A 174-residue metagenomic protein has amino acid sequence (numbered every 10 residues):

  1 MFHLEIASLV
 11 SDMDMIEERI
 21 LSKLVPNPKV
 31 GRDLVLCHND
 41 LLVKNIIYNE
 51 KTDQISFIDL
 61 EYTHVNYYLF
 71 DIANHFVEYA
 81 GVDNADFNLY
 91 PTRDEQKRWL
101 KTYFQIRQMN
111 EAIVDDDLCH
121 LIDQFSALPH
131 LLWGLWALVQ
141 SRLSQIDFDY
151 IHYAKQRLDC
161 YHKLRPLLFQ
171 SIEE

Functional and structural regions predicted by a protein language model:
M1-N39, V43, I47-T52, Y68: An alpha-helical support segment within catalytic cores of ATP-dependent transferases
L9, M13, I122, A127 (+1 more regions): Hydrophobic packing residues in well-ordered alpha-helices of helical domains and bundles
D14-E17, R93-K101, K155-H162: Hydrophobic core segments within long, regular secondary-structure runs in both alpha- and beta-rich folds
L36-N39, F57-D59, S126, L135: Short beta-strand segments
K44-G81: Catalytic activation segment of kinase domains across protein kinase-like and atypical kinase folds
L69-E111, A127-Q145: Active-site activation/catalytic loop segments of kinase-like enzymes and analogous catalytic loops in related
E111-S126: All-alpha amphipathic helical-bundle segments outside canonical DNA-binding/catalytic cores that form hydrophobic
Q140, S144-E174: Regulatory N- and C-terminal appendages and interdomain linkers associated with kinase/kinase-like NTP transferase
